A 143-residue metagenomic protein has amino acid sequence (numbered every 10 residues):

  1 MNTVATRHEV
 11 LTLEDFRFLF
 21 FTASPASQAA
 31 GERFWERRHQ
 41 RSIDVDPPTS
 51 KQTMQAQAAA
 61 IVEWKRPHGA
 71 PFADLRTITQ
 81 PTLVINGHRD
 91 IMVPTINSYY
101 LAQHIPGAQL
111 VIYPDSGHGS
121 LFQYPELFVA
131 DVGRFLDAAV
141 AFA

Functional and structural regions predicted by a protein language model:
M1-V45: Helix-rich cap/lid subdomain of alpha/beta-hydrolase
V45-P71: Hydrophobic, aromatic-rich cap/lid helix
R76, Q103-H104: Solvent-exposed polar/charged
I78, V84-N86: Short beta-strand/loop motif that positions the catalytic acidic residue of the alpha/beta-hydrolase fold
T79-Q80, G107: Active-site acidic short loop of glycosyltransferases
I91-N97: Conserved alpha/beta-hydrolase "acid-adjacent" motif
Y99-Y100, E126: Active-site phosphate/pyrophosphate- and oxyanion-stabilizing loops and adjacent acidic/basic residues in soluble
G107-A143: Catalytic active-site module of serine/aspartate enzymes centered on a nucleophile-bearing elbow/loop
